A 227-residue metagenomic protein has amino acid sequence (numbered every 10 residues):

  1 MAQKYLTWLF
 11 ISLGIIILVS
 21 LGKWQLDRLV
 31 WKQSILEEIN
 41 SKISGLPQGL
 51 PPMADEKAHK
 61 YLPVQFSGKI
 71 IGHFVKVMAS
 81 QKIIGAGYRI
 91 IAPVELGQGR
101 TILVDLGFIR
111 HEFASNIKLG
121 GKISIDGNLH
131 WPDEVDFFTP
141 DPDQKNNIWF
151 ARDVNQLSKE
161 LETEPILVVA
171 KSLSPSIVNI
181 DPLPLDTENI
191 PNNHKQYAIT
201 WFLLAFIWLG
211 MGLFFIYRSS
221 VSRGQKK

Functional and structural regions predicted by a protein language model:
M1-D55, H59-K227: Surface-exposed, charge/polar-rich loops and edge strands
